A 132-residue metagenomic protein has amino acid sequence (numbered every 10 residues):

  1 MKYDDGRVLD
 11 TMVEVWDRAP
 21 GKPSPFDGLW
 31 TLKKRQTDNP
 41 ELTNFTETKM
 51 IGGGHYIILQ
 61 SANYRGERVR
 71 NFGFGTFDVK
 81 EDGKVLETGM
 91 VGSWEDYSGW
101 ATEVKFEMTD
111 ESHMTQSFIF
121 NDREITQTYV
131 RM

Functional and structural regions predicted by a protein language model:
M1-T76, K80, K84-M132: Lipid interaction determinants
